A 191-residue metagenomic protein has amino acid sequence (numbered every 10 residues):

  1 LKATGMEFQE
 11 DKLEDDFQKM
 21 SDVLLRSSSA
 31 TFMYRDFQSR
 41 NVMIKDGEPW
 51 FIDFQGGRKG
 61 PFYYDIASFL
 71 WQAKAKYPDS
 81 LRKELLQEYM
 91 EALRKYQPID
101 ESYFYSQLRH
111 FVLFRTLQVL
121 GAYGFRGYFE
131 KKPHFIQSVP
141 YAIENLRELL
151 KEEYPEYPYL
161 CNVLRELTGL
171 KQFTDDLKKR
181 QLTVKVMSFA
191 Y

Functional and structural regions predicted by a protein language model:
L1-A3, F62-P98, H110-E130, A142-L149: Active-site activation/catalytic loop segments of kinase-like enzymes and analogous catalytic loops in related
L1-Y34, M43-K45: ATP-dependent phospho-/nucleotidyl transfer catalytic cores
L13-F17, L113, F135-V139: Hydrophobic packing residues in well-ordered alpha-helices of helical domains and bundles
S29, Y34, R58-K59, Y105-L113: Secondary-structure capping and boundary motifs in well-ordered enzyme cores
T31, W50-I52: Protein kinase-like catalytic core scaffold
D36, D53: Conserved catalytic-loop position in the HRD/HxD motif
K45, P49, G57-K59: Activation segment
G121-Y191: ATP/Mg2+ or Mg2+-diphosphate-binding catalytic cores that bind nucleotide phosphates or diphosphates via glycine-rich
